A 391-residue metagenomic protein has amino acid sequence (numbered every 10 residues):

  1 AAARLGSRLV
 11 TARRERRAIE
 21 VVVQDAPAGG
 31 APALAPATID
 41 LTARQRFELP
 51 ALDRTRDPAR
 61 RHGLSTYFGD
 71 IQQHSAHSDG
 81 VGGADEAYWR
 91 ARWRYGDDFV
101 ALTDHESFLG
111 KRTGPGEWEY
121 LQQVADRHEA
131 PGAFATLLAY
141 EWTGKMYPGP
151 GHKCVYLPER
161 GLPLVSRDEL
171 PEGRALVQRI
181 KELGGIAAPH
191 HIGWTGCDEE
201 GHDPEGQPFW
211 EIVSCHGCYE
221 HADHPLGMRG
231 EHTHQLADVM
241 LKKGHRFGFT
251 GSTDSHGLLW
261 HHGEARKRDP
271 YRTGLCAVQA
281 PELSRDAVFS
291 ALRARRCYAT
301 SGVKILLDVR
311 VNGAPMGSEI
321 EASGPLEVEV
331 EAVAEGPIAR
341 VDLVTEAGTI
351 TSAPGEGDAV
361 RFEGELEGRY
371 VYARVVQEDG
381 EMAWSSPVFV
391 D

Functional and structural regions predicted by a protein language model:
A1-R4, V328-V330: Beta-strand-rich structural segments
A2, R8-R13: Short beta-strand elements that form the blades of beta-propeller/WD-repeat-like and other beta-sheet-rich scaffold
A12-D391: Extended, charged catalytic domains and RNA/DNA-binding interfaces, predominantly in divalent-metal-using enzymes
